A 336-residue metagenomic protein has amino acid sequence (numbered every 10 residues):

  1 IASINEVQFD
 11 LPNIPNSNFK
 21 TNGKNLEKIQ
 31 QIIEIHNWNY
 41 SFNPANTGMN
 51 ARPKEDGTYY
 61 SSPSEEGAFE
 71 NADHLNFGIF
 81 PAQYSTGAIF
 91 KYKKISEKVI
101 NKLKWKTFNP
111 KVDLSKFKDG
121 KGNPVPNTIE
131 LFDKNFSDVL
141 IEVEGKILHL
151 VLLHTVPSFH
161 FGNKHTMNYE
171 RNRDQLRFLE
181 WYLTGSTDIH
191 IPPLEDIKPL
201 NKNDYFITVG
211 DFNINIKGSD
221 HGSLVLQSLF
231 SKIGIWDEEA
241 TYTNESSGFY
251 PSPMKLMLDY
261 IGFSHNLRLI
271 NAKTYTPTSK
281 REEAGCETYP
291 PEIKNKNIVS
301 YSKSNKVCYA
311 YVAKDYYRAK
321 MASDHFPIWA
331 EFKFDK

Functional and structural regions predicted by a protein language model:
I1-A2, I35-Y40, E144-H149, K202-F206 (+1 more regions): Loop/turn elements at helix/coil->beta-strand transitions in domains of secreted/extracellular proteins
I1-F117: Active-site surface patch of divalent metal-dependent phosphodiester/phosphate bond hydrolases
V7-Q8, A45-T47, V156, F212-N215 (+1 more regions): Catalytic metal-binding/acid-base residues of hydrolase active sites
Q83-G87, N135, K146, L258 (+1 more regions): Envelope-exposed proteins and targeting segments
I89-K111, L131, L140, N168-L176 (+2 more regions): Metal-dependent phosphoester-hydrolase catalytic domains
V99-L103, I147-P157: Active-site-proximal beta-strand elements of phosphoester/diester hydrolases
K104-E144: Active-site catalytic loop in hydrolytic enzyme cores
V151-E170: Active-site His/acidic residue clusters
